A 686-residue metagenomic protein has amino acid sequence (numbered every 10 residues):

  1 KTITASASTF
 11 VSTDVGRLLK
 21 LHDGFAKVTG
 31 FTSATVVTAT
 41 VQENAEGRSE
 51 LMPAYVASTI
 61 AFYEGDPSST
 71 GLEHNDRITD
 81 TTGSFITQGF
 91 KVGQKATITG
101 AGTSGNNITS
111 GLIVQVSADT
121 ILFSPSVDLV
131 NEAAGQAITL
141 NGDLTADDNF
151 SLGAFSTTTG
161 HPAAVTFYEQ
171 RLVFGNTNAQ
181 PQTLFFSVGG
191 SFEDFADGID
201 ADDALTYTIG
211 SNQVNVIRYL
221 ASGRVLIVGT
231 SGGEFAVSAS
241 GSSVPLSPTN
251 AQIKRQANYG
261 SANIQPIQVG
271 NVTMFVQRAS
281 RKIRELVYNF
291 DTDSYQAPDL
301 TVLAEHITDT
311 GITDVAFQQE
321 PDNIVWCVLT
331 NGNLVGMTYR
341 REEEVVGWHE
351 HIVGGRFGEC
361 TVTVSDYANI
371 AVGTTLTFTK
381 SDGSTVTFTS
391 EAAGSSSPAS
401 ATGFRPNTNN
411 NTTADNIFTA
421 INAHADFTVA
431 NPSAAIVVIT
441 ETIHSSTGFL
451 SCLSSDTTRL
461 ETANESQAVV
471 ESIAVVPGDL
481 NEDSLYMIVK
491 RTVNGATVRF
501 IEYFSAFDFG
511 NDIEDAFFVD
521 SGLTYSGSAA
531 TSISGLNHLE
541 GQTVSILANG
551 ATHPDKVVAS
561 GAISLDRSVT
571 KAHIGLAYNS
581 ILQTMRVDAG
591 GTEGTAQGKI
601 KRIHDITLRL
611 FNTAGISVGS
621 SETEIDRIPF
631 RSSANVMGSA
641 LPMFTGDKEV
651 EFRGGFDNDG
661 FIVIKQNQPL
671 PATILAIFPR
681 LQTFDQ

Functional and structural regions predicted by a protein language model:
K1-T158, N409, D415-N416, I421-A423 (+3 more regions): Small/polar beta-strand repeat architecture
S6-S8, D80-F85, T103-S104, L152-H161 (+7 more regions): Surface-exposed ligand/attachment interfaces on beta-rich extracellular proteins
S8-T13, K91, I370-A371, H538-Q542 (+1 more regions): Short proline/glycine-enriched turn/loop motifs at strand-loop junctions of beta-rich domains
L18, G93-K95, G373-T375, T385 (+3 more regions): Exposed beta-strand and adjacent loop surfaces of beta-rich binding modules that mediate intermolecular recognition
T145-P321, R340-R356, S466-A468: Beta-propeller and closely related beta-pinwheel folds
N212-N215, N258-S261, V272, A279-F357 (+2 more regions): Beta-sheet repeat architectures centered on beta-propellers
S384-N409: Extracellular beta-sheet repeat scaffolds used for adhesion and glycan interaction
